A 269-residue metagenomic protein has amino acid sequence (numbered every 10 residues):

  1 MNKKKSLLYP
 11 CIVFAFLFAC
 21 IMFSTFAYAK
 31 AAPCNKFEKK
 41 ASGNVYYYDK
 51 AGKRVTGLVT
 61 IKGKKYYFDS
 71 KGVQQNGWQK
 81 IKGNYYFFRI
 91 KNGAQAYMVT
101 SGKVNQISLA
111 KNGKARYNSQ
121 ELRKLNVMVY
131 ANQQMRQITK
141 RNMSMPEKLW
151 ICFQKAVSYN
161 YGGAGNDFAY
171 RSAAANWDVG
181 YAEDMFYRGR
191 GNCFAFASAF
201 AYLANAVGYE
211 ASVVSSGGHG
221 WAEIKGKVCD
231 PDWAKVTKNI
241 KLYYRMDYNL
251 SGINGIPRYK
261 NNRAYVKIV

Functional and structural regions predicted by a protein language model:
M1-K4: N-terminal secretory signal peptides that target proteins for export/translocation
S6-I12, C20-N126, Y170, V214-G217 (+3 more regions): Extracellular adhesion/carbohydrate-binding repeat motifs centered on closely spaced tryptophans
K124-M185: Secondary-structure boundary elements
A164-G220, K225: Active-site neighborhood of thiol-dependent amide/isopeptide-bond enzymes
A234: Surface-exposed loop and adjacent secondary-structure segments within mature catalytic domains
